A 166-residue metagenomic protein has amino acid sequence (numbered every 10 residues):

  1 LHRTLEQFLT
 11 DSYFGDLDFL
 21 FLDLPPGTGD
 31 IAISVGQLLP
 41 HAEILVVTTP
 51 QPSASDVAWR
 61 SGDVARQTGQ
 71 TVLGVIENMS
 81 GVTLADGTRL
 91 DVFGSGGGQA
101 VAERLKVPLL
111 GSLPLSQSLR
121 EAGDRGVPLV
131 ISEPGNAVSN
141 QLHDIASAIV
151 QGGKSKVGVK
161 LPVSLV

Functional and structural regions predicted by a protein language model:
L1, F93, A137, Q141: Soluble or luminal CAZymes and related metallo-dependent hydrolases
R3, Q7-F14, D18-A122: Conserved catalytic-core segment of NTP-binding enzymes
F14-L17, Q151-V159: Active-site phosphate-binding and catalytic loops of NTP-dependent enzymes
A54, P134-G135, K154-S155: Short, intrinsically disordered/low-complexity patches at protein termini and at juxtamembrane boundaries
I76-E77, P128-L129, L161-V166: A broadly tuned preference for mixed-charge, low-complexity surface segments
R125-V138: C-terminal boundary of histidine-terminating zinc-finger modules
A137-G152: Acyltransferase
D144-A148, V157-V166: A short, charged, Gly/Pro-tolerant segment at domain boundaries
